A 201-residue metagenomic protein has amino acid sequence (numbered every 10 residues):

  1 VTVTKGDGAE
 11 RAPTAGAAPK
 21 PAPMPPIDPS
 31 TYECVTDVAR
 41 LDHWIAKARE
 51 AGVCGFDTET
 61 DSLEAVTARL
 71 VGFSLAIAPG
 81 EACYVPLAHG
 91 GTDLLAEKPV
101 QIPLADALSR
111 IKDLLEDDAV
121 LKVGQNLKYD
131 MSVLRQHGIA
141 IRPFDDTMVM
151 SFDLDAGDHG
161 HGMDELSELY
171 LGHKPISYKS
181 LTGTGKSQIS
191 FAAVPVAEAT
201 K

Functional and structural regions predicted by a protein language model:
V1-F73, L87-L114: Long, highly charged low-complexity segments
P26, T31-Y32, V71-S74, A78-K201: Active-site-proximal helix-loop-helix substrate-binding element of RNase H-like nuclease domains
